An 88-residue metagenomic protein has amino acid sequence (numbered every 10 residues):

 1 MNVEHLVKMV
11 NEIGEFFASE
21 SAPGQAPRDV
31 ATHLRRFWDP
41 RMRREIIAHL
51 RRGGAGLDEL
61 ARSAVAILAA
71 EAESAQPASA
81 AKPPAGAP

Functional and structural regions predicted by a protein language model:
M1-T32, R36-P88: Intrinsically disordered, low-complexity, basic-enriched segments
